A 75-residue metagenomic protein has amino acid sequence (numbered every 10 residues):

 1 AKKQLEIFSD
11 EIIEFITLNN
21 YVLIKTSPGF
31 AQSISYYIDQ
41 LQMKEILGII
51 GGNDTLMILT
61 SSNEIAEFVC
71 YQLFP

Functional and structural regions predicted by a protein language model:
K2-C70: Non-DNA-binding regulatory cores of transcription-related proteins, predominantly C-terminal effector-binding
Y71-P75: Compact structured core domains
